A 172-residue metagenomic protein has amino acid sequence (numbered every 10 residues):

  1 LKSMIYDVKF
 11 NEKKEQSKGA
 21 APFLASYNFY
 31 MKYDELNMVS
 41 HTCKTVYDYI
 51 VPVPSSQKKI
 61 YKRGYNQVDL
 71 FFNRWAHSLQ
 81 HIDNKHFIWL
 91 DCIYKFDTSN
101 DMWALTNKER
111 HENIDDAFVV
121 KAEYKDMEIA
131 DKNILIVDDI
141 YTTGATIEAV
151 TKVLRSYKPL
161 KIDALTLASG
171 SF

Functional and structural regions predicted by a protein language model:
L1-H77: Extended interfacial segments that mediate partner engagement and assembly in macromolecular machines
H77, I82-F172: PRPP/pyrophosphate-binding module of the type I phosphoribosyltransferase fold
